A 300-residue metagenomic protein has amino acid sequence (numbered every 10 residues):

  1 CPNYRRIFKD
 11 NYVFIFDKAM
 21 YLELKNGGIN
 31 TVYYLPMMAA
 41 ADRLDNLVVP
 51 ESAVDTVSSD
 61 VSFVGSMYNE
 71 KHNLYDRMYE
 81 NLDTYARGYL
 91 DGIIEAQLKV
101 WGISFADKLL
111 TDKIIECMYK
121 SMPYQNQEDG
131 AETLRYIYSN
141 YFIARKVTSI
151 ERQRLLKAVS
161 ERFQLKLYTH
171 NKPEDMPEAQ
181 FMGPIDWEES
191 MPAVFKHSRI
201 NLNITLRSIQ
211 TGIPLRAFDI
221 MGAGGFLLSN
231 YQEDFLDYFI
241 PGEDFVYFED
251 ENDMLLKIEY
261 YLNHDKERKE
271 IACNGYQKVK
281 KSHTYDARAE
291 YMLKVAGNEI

Functional and structural regions predicted by a protein language model:
P2-V13: A conserved, positively charged/aromatic
R6-I7, L22-N30, L35, K146 (+1 more regions): Catalytic binding pocket for nucleotide-activated donors in carbohydrate/polymer assembly enzymes
V13-F14, Y34: Short catalytic-loop micro-motif centered on adjacent basic/acidic residues
D17-K18: Helix N-cap/beta->alpha junction signal
N26-Q210, F226, Q232-F235: Nucleotide-sugar donor-binding catalytic core of glycosyltransferases
